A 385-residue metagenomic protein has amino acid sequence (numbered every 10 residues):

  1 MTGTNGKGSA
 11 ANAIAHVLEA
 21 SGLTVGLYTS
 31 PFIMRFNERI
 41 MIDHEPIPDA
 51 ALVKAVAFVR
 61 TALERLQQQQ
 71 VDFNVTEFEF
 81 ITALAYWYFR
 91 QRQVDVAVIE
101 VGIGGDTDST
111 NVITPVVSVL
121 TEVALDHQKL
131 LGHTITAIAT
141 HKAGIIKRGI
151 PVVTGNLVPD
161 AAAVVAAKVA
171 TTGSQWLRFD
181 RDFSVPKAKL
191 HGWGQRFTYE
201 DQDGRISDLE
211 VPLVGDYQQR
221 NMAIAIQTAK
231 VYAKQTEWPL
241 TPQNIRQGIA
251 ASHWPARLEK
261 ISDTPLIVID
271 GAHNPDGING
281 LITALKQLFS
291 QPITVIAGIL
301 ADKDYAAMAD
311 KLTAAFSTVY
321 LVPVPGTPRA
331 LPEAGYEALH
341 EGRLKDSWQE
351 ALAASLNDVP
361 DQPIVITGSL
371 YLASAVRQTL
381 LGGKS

Functional and structural regions predicted by a protein language model:
M1-I33, E38, V117-V119, V123: Walker A (P-loop) phosphate-binding motif
A20-I113, K129, P159: ATP-dependent carboxylate-amine ligase catalytic core
Y28-P31, G155-N156, K168-L190, V211-D216 (+6 more regions): Beta-strand->loop->alpha-helix junctions that form or flank phosphate-binding loops in nucleotide-handling enzymes
L66-Q70, Q93-E100, P115-D208, M222 (+1 more regions): Acidic, Mg2+-coordinating active-site environments of NTP-dependent enzymes
F89-D95, Q287-Q291, S355-P363: Glycine-rich phosphate-binding loop signature in dinucleotide/nucleotide-binding domains
V96-I99, D108-V119, V123-H127, T134-A137 (+1 more regions): Nucleotide phosphate-binding/pyrophosphate-handling subdomain across enzymes that bind or process nucleotide phosphates
V158-K168, G173, L177, L266-I267 (+2 more regions): C-terminal helical cap/extension that packs against the catalytic core of soluble nucleotide-cofactor enzymes
S369: Active-site-proximal loop/hinge segments that shape catalytic or ion-binding/gating pockets
